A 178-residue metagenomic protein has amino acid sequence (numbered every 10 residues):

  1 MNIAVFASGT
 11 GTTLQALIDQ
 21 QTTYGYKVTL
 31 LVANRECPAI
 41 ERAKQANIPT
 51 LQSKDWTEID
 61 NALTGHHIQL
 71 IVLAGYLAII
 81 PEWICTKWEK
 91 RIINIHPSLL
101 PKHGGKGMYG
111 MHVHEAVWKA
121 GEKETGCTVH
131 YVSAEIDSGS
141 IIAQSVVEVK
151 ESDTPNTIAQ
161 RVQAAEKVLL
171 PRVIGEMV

Functional and structural regions predicted by a protein language model:
M1-V178: One-carbon transfer enzymes
